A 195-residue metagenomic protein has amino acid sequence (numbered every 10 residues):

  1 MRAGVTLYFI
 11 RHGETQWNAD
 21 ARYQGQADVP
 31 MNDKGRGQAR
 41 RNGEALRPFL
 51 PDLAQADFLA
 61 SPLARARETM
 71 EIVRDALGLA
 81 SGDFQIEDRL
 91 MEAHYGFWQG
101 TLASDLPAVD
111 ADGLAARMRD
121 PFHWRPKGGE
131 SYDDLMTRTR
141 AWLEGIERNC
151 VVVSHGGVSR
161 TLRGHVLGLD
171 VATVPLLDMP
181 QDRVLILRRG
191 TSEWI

Functional and structural regions predicted by a protein language model:
R2-Y8: Extreme N-terminal starter segment of soluble prokaryotic enzymes
G4, R67, S81, T139-I195: Active-site-adjacent alpha-helix immediately C-terminal to a catalytic or transition-state-stabilizing loop
Y8, L59, Q85-E87: General small-molecule cofactor/ligand-binding pocket signal
G13, A60-L63, R89, S154-G157: Short, well-ordered beta-to-alpha junction loops that form the rim of enzyme active sites and present histidine/acidic
E14-L79, E130: Active-site-proximal alpha-helix that buttresses catalytic centers in soluble enzyme cores
A19-R22, M70, G96-G100, H165: Short aromatic-enriched loop/helix-cap "lid" or pocket-rim segments at secondary-structure transitions that line
P30, D75-R138, L176, R188: Phosphate-handling substructures
A39, G43, P121, T139-R140: Short amphipathic alpha-helical/adjacent loop interface patches that line ligand and macromolecule-binding sites
